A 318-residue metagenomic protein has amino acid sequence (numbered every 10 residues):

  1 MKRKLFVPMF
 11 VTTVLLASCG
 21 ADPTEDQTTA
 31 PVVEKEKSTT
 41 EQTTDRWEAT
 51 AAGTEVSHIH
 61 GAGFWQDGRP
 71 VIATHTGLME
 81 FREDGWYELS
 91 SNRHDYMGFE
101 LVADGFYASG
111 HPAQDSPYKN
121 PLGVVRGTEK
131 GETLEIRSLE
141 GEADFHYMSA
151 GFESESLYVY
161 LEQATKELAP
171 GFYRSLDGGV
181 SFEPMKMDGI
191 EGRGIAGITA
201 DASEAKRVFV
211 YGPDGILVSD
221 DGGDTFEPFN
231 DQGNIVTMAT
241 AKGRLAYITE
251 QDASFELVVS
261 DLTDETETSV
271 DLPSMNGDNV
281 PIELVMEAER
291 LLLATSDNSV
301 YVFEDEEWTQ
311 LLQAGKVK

Functional and structural regions predicted by a protein language model:
L15-S18: C-terminal motif of bacterial Sec signal peptides marking the signal peptidase cleavage site
G20-P23: Bacterial signal peptide processing site
W47-M79, R93-F99: Beta-strand-rich domains and repeat architectures in extracellular enzymes and scaffolds, especially beta-propellers
A49, G77-L89, R93-Y96, P121-E140 (+4 more regions): Asp-box/BNR beta-propeller loop motif
I59-G61, H94-A103, E142-A150, G192-A200 (+2 more regions): Repeated scaffold domains used in trafficking and secretory/extracellular systems, primarily beta-propellers
D67-G68, A103-D104, E153-E155, E204-K206 (+2 more regions): Short coil/turn segments that connect the beta-strands within blades of beta-propeller domains
H75, H111-A113, Y160-A164, P213 (+2 more regions): Short loop/turn segments immediately following the C-termini of beta-strands
D115-P121, Q163-P170, V210-Y211, E250-F255: Short, solvent-exposed loop/turn segments at conserved positions within beta-propeller repeat blades
